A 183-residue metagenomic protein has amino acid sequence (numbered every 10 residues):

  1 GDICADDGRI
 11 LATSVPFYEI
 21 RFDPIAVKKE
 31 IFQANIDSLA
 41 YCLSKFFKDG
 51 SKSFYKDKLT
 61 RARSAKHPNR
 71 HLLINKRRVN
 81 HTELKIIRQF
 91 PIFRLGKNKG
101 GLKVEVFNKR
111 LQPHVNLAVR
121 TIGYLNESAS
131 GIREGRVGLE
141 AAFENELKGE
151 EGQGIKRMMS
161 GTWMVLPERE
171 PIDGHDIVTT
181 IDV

Functional and structural regions predicted by a protein language model:
G1-D49: Juxtamembrane extramembrane loops of integral membrane proteins
C4, R21, E105, I122 (+1 more regions): Residues in well-ordered beta-strands of folded domains
A12, S38-Y41, K45, T60-H175: Small/polar-residue-rich segments within soluble enzyme cores
V15, F22-P24, G123-N126, I181: Flexible glycine-/small-residue-rich
E30-Q33, I74, T180: Charge-dense, low-complexity intrinsically disordered segments
G50-L59: Short beta-strand elements
H175-V183: Conserved beta-strand/loop elements of the cytosolic catalytic core of P-type E1-E2 ATPases, chiefly in the P-domain
